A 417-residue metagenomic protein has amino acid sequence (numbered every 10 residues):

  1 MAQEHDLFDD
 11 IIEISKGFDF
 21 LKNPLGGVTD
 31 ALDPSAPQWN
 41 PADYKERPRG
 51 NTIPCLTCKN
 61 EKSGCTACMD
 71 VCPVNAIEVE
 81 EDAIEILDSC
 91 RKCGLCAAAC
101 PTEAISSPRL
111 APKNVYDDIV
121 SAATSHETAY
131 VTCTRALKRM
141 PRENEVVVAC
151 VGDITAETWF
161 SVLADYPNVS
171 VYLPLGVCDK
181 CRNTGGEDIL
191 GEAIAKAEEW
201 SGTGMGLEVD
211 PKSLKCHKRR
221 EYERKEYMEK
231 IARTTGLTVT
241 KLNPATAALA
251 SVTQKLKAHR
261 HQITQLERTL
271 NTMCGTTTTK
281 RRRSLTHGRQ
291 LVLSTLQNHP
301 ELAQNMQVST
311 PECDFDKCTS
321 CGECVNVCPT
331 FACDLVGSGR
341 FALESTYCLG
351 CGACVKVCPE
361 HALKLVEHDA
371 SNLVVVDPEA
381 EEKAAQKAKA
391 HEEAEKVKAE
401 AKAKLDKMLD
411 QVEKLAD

Functional and structural regions predicted by a protein language model:
M1-R47, I53, T57, A98-P211 (+2 more regions): Flanking helices and flexible, charged tails adjoining ferredoxin-like Fe-S electron-transfer domains in multi-subunit
M1-V71, H126-T134, L214-E221, E229-T319 (+3 more regions): Ferredoxin-type iron-sulfur electron-transfer modules and their immediate structural context
T52, D88, S345-T346: Short, well-ordered coil/turn residues that connect adjacent beta-strands
S63-E85, R91, L95-K113, E323-R340 (+1 more regions): Iron-sulfur cluster-binding cysteine motifs and their immediate structural context in ferredoxin-like electron-transfer
A67-A98, V169-V171, V177-E229, R233-G236: Extended, hydrophobic interaction surfaces within ordered domains
I154, R340-F341: Short acidic loop-to-helix transition motifs that present clustered carboxylates
C313, G337, L343: Polyanion-binding interface signature
L349: Extended, alpha-helix-rich binding/interface surfaces that flank or overlap catalytic cores and mediate recognition
